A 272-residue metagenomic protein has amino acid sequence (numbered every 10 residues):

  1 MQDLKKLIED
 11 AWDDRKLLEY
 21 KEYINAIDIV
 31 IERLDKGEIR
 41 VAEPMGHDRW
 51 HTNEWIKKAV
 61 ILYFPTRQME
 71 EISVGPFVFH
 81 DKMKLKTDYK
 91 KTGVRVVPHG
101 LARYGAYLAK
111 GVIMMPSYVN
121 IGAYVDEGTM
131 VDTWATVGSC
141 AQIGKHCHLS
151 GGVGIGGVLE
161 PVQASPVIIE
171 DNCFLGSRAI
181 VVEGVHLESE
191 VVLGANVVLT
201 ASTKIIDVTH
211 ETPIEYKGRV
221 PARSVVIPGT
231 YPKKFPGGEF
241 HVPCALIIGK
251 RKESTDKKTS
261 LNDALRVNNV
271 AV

Functional and structural regions predicted by a protein language model:
M1-V94, K217, R223, P228-V272: Terminal amphipathic alpha-helical/low-complexity segments used for targeting or macromolecular assembly
V94-K234: Structural signal for interior beta-strand "rungs" in well-ordered beta-sheet cores of soluble enzyme domains
